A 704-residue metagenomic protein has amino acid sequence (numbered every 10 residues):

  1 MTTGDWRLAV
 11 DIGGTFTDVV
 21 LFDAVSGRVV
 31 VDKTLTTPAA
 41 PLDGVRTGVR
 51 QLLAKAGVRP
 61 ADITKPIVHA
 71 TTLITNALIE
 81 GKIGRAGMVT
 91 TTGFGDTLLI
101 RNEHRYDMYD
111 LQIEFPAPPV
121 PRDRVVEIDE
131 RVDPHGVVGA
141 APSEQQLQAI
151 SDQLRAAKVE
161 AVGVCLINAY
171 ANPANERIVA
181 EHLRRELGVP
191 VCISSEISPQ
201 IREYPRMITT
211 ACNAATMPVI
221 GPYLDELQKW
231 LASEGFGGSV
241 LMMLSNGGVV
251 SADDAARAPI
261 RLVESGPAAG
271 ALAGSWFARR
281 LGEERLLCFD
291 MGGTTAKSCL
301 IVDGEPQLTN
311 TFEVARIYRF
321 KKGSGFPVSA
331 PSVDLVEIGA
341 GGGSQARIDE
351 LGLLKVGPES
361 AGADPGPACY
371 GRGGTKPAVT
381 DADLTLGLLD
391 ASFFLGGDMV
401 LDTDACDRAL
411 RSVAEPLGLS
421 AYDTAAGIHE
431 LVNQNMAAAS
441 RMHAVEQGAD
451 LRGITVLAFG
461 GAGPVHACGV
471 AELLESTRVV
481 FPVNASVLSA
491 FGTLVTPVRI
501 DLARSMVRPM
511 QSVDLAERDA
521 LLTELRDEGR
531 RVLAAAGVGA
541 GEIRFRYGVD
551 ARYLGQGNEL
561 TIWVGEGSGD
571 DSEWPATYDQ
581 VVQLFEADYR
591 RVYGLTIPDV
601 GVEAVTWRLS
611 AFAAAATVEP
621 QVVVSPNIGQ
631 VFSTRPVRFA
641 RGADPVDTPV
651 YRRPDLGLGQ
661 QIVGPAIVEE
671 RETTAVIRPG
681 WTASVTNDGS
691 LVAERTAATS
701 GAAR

Functional and structural regions predicted by a protein language model:
M1-G87, D133-H135, A140-G163, E176-I197 (+10 more regions): N-terminal glycine/serine-rich phosphate-binding loop of ATP-dependent small-molecule kinases, especially carbohydrate
G4, I12, Q145-K158, E283-E284 (+9 more regions): C-terminal, non-catalytic interaction/recognition modules in large multi-subunit enzymes and RNPs
V19, A24, V31-A39, G87-G93 (+5 more regions): Glycine-rich phosphate-binding loop of actin/hexokinase-like ATP-binding domains
F22-D32, H104-Y109, P118-V138, V159-E160 (+5 more regions): Gly-rich Lys/Arg/Thr-decorated short loops/hinges at beta-loop-alpha junctions or inter-strand turns that position
A24, T91-F94, I167-A169, E196-S198 (+7 more regions): Short, ordered loop/turn segments at secondary-structure junctions
T71, C165-I167, S194-E196, S245-N246 (+4 more regions): Glycine-rich beta-strand-to-loop/alpha-helix junction loops that act as flexible
R85-V137, S194-S198, G492: Active-site phosphate-binding/coordination module
E186-T210, S476-F491: Conserved phosphate-binding/catalytic loops in two-lobed NTP-binding clefts
